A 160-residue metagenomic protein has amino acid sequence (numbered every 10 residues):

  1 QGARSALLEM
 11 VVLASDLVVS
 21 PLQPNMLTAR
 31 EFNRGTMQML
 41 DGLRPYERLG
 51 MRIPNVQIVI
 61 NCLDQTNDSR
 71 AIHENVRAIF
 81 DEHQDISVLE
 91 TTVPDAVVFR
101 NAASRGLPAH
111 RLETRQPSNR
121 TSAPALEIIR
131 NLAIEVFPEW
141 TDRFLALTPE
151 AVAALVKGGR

Functional and structural regions predicted by a protein language model:
Q1-L8, V12: Switch II (G3) loop of P-loop NTPases
S15-M37, D68-S69: Conserved Switch II/interswitch segment of TRAFAC-class P-loop GTPases
L17-S20, Q57, T91: Well-ordered beta-strand positions
F32-G50: Conserved C-terminal guanine-recognition region of P-loop GTPase G domains, centered on the G4
E47-P54, Q84-S87: Short helix-terminating capping/connector loops at secondary-structure junctions
C62-E113: Beta-strand-loop-alpha "switch" segments that mediate conformational coupling across diverse proteins
R100-L132: C-terminal boundary of histidine-terminating zinc-finger modules
I128-R143: C-terminal alpha-helix
